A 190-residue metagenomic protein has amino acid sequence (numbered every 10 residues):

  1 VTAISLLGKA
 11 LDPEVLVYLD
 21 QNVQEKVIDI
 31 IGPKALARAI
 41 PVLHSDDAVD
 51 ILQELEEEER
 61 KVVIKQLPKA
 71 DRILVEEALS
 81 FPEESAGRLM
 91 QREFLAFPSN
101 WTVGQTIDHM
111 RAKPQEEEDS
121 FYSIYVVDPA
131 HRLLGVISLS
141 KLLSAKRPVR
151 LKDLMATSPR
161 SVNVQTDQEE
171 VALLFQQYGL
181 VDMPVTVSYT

Functional and structural regions predicted by a protein language model:
V1-Y189: Hydrophobic packing positions in regular secondary-structure scaffolds
